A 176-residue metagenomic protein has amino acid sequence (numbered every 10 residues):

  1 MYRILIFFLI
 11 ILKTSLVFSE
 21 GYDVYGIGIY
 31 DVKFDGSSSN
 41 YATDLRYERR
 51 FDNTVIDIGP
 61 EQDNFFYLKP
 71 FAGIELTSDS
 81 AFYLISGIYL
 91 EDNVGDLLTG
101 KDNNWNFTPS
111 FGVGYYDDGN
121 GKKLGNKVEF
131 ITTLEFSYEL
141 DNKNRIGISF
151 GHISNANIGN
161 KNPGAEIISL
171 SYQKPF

Functional and structural regions predicted by a protein language model:
T14-L16: N-terminal signal peptide c-region/cleavage motif recognized by signal peptidases
D23, N53-I58, G95-L98, W105-F107 (+1 more regions): Repeated loop/turn-to-beta-strand initiation elements of outer-membrane beta-barrel proteins
D23-K33, F65-T77, T108-D117, I148-S154: Transmembrane beta-strand segments that form the barrel wall of outer-membrane beta-barrel proteins
V32-A42, I74-I85, T99, N120-K127 (+1 more regions): Solvent-exposed loop/turn segments connecting transmembrane beta-strands in outer-membrane beta-barrel proteins
T43-L45, P163-F176: Outer-membrane beta-barrel "beta-signal"
L45-R49, S86-I88, L134, L170: Membrane-embedded beta-strands of outer-membrane beta-barrel proteins, especially the hydrophobic/small aromatic
R49-N53, L90-D96, Y138, H152 (+1 more regions): Residue-level signature of outer-membrane beta-barrel architecture
D79-S110: Helix-adjacent hinge/juxtasegments
